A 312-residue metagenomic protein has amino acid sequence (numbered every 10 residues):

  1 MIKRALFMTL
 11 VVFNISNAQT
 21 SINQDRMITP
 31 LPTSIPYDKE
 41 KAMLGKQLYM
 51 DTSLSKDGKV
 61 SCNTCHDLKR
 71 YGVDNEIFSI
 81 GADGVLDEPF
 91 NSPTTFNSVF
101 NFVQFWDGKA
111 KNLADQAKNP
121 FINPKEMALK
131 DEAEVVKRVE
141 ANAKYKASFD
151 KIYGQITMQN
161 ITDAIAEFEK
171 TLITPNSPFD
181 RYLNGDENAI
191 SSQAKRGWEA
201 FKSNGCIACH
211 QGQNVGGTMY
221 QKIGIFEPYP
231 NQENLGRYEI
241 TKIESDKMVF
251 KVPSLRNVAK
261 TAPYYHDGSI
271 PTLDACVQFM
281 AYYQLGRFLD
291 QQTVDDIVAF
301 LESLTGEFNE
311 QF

Functional and structural regions predicted by a protein language model:
K3, N17-F312: Periplasmic c-type cytochrome electron-transfer domains
A5-F13: Sec-dependent N-terminal signal peptides
